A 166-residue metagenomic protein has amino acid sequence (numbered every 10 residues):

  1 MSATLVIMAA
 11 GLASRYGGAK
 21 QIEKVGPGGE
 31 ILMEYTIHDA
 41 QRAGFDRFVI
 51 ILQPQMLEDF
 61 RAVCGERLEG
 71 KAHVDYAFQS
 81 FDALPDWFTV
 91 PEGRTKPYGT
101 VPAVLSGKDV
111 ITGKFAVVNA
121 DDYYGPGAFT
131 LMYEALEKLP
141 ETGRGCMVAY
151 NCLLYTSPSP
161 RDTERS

Functional and structural regions predicted by a protein language model:
M1, G18, G70-A72, G143: Residue-level signal for beta-strand positions within conserved beta-sheet cores that form or flank
M1-A19, E23, E30: N-terminal nucleotide-binding beta1-loop-alpha1 segment
A3-T4, P27-V117, Y124-L131, K138: Conserved N-terminal catalytic core of the sugar/cofactor nucleotidyltransferase
M8-A9, V117-N119, M147-N151: Short beta-strand segments
L12-A13, A83-L84, L154: Feature marks short, surface-exposed loop/turn motifs that line or immediately flank catalytic pockets and channel
I22, Y76, G145-M147: Conserved beta-strand scaffold positions in the cores of enzyme catalytic domains, especially in NTP/NDP-utilizing
A128-L154: Conserved donor-nucleotide/metal-binding helix-loop-beta segment in metal-dependent transferases, i.e., the alpha-helix
Y155-S166: Single conserved hydrophobic/aromatic residue that forms the stacking wall/gate of nucleotide- or nucleobase-binding
